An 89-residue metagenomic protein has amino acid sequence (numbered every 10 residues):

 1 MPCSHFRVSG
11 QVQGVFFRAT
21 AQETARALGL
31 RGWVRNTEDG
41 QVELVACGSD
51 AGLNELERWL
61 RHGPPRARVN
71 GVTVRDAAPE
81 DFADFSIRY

Functional and structural regions predicted by a protein language model:
M1-Y89: Intrinsically disordered, low-complexity, mixed-charge
